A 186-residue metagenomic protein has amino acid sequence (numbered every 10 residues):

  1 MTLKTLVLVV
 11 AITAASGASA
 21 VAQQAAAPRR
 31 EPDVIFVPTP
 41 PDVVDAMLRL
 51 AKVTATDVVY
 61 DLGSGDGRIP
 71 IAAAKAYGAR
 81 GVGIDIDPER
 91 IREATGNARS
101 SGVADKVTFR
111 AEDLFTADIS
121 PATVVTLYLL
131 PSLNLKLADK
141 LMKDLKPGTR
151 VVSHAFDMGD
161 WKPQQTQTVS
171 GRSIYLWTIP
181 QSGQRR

Functional and structural regions predicted by a protein language model:
K4-G17: Bacterial N-terminal signal peptides
V21-T54: Class I SAM-dependent transferase core
A55-G65: Conserved class I S-adenosyl-L-methionine
G67-I71: Glycine-rich SAM-binding Motif I of class I
R80-D85: Conserved SAM-binding motif I beta-strand of class I
P88-P121: S-adenosyl-L-methionine
I119-K136: A short SAM/SAH-binding and catalytic strip from SAM-dependent methyltransferases
S132-R186: C-terminal substrate-binding/active-site "lid" region of AdoMet-derived donor-dependent transferases
